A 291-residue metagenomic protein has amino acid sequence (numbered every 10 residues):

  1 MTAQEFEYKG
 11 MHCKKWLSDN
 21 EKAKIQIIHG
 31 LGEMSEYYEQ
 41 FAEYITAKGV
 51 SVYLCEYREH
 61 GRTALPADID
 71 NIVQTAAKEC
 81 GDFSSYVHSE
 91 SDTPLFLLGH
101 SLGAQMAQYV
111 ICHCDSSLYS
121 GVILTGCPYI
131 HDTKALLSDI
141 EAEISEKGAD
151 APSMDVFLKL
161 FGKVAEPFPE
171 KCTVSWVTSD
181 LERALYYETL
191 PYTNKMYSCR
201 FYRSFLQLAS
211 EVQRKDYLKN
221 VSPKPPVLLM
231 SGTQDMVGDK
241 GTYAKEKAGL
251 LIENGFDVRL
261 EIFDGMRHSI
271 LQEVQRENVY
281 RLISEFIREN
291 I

Functional and structural regions predicted by a protein language model:
K22, G30-E33, T233-Q234: Active-site glycine-rich loops that stabilize anionic/oxyanionic intermediates across multiple enzyme folds
Y37-P66: Conserved alpha/beta-hydrolase
K78-P94: Conserved acidic catalytic loop of the alpha/beta-hydrolase fold
L98-G103, A107: Gly/Ala-rich beta-loop-alpha elbow adjacent to hydrolase catalytic centers
A107-Y192: Alpha/beta-hydrolase-fold enzymes
L229-S231: Short beta-strand/loop motif that positions the catalytic acidic residue of the alpha/beta-hydrolase fold
M236-E246: Conserved alpha/beta-hydrolase "acid-adjacent" motif
N254-I291: Catalytic active-site module of serine/aspartate enzymes centered on a nucleophile-bearing elbow/loop
